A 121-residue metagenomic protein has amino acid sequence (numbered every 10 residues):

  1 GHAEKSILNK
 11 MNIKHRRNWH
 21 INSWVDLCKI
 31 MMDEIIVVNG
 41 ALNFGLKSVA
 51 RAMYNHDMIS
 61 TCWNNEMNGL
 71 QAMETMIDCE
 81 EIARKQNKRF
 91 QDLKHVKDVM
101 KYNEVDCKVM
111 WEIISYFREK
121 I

Functional and structural regions predicted by a protein language model:
G1-I121: DEDD superfamily 3′-5′ metal-dependent exonuclease/proofreading module
